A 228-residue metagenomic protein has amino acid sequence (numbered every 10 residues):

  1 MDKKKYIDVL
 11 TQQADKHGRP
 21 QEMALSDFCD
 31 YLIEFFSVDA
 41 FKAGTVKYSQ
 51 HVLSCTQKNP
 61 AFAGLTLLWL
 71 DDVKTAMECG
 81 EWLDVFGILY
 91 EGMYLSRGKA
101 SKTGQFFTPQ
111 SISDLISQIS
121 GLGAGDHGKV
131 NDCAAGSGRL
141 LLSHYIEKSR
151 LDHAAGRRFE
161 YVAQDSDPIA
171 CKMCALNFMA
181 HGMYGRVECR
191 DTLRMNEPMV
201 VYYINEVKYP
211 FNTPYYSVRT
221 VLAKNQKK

Functional and structural regions predicted by a protein language model:
D2-D152: Class I S-adenosyl-L-methionine
K4, D8-A14, L25-S37, L193 (+1 more regions): Class I S-adenosyl-L-methionine
P109-V207: Conserved S-adenosyl-L-methionine
